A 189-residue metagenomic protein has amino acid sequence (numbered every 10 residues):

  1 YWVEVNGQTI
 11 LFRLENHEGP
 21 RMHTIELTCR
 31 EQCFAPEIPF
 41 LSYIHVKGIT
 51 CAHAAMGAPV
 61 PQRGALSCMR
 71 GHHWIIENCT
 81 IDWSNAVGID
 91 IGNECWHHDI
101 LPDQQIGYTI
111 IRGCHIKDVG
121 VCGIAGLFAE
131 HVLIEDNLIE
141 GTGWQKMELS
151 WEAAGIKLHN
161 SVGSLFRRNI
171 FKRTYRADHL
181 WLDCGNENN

Functional and structural regions predicted by a protein language model:
Y1-R70, I75-D82, G88, H97-D103: Extracellular polysaccharide-degrading/modifying enzymes targeting complex plant/algal/animal polysaccharides
E4-V5, E15, E94, S161 (+1 more regions): Generic signature of intrinsically disordered, low-complexity segments enriched in small/polar residues
T28-F34, P59-S67, N85-P102, D118-G126 (+2 more regions): Extracellular beta-strand/beta-solenoid scaffold signature
S42-H53, H72-A86, D103-V121, E130-Q145 (+3 more regions): Right-handed parallel beta-helix
